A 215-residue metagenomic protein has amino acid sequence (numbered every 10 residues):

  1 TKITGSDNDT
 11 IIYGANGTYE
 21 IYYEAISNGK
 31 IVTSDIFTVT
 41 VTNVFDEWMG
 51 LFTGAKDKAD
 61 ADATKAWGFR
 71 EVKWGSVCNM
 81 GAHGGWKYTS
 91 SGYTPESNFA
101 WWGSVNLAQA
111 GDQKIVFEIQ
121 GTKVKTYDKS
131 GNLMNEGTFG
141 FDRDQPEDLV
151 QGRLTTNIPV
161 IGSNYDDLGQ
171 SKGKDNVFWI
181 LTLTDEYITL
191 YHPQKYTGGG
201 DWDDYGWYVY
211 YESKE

Functional and structural regions predicted by a protein language model:
K2-S6: Short beta-strand segments within Ig-like beta-sandwich modules, predominantly Fibronectin type-III
I11-A15: Residue-level recognition of secondary-structure-to-loop junctions
N16-E20, T64: Extracellular Ig-like/FN3 beta-sandwich strand-entry sites
I26-I31: Short, solvent-exposed loop/turn segments at the edges of extracellular beta-sandwich modules
V32-W48: C-terminal edge beta-strand
V44-G68: N-terminal helix-cap/turn-to-beta initiation motif at the start of protein domains
E96-E186, G198, D203, K214: Contiguous, well-ordered beta-strand patches that form the walls/edges of small beta-barrel/beta-sandwich domains
